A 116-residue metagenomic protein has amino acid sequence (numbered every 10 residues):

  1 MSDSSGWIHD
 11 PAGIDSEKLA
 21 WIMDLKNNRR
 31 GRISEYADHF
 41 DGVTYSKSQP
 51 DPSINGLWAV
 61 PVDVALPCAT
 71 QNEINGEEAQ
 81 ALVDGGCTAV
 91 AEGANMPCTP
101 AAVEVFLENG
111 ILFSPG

Functional and structural regions predicted by a protein language model:
S2-P61: Glycine-rich phosphate/diphosphate-binding loop of Rossmann-like nucleotide-binding domains
S5, L66-C68: Generic hydrophobic/packing signal
G6, G13, G31, G42 (+6 more regions): Residue-identity detector for glycine
P50-D51, A69-P115: Rossmann-fold NAD(P)-binding glycine/threonine-rich loop
D63-V64, A89: Short, Asp-centered acidic motifs that coordinate Mg2+ and/or phosphate in catalytic or ligand-binding sites
